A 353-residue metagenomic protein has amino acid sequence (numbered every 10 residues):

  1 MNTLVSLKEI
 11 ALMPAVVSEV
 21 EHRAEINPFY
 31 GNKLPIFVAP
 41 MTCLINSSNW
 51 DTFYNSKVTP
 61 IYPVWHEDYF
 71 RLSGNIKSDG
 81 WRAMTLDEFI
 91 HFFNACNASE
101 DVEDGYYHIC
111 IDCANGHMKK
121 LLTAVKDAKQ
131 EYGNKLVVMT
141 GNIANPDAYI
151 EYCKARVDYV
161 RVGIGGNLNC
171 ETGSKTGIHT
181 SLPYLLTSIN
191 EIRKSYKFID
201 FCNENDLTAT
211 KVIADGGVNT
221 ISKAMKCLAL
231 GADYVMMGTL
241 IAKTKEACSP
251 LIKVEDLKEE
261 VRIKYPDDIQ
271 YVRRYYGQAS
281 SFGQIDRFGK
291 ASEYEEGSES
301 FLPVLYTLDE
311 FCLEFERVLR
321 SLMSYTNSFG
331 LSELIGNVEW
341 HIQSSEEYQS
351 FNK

Functional and structural regions predicted by a protein language model:
M1-K211, T239-T244: Active-site entrance/lid segments in N-terminal catalytic domains of soluble metabolic enzymes
M1-S18, G177-A214, N219-K353: Alpha/beta catalytic cores of nucleotide-metabolism and tRNA/nucleoside-modifying enzymes
